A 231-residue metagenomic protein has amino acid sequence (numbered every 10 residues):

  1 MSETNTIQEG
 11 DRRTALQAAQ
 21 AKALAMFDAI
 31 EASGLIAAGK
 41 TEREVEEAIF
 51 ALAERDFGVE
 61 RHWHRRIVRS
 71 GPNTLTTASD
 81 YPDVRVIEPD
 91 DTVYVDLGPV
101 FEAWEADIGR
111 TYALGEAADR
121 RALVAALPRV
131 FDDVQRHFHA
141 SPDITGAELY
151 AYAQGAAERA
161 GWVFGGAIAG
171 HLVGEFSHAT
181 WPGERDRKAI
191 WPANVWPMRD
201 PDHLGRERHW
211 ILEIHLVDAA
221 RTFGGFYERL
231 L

Functional and structural regions predicted by a protein language model:
M1-L231: Active-site neighborhoods and metal-handling regions in enzymes and metal-associated proteins
